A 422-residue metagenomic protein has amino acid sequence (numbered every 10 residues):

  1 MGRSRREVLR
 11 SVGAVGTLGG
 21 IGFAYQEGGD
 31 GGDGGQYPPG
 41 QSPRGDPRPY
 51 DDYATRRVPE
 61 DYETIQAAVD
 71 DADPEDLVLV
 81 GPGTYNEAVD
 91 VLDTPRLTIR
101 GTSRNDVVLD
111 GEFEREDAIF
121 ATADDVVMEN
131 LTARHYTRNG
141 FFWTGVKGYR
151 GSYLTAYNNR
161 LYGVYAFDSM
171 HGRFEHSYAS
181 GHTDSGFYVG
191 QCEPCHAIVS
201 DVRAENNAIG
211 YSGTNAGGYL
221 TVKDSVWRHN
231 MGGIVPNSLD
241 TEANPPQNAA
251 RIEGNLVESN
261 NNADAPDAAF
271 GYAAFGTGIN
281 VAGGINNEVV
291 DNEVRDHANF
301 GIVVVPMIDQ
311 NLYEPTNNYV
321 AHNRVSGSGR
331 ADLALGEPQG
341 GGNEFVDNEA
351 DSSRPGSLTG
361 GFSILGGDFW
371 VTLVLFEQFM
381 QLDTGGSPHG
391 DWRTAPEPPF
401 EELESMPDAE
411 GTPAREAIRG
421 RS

Functional and structural regions predicted by a protein language model:
M1-G16: N-terminal secretory signal peptides and thylakoid transit peptides that target proteins across membranes
A24-Q26, G31-A67, D71: Right-handed parallel beta-helix/beta-solenoid
G34-G45, D51, S326-S422: Acidic, glycine- and Ser/Thr-rich low-complexity intrinsically disordered tracts in extracellular/secreted proteins
Y37, S42-P43, D240-P246, A263-A274 (+1 more regions): Intrinsically disordered, low-complexity Ser/Thr- and acidic-rich flexible linkers and loops, especially at boundaries
D52-Q66, L77-P82, A88, P95-R138: Right-handed parallel beta-helix/beta-spiral solenoid domain characteristic of secreted/periplasmic
Y85-D90, V108-A121, T137-W143, R160-F167 (+9 more regions): Short glycine/acidic-rich loop motifs that flank beta-strands on beta-rich extracellular proteins
R96, R100-N105, D124-H135, K147-R160 (+8 more regions): Right-handed parallel beta-helix
G254, A268-A274, N280-D347, R354-F362: Extracellular beta-rich repeat passengers
